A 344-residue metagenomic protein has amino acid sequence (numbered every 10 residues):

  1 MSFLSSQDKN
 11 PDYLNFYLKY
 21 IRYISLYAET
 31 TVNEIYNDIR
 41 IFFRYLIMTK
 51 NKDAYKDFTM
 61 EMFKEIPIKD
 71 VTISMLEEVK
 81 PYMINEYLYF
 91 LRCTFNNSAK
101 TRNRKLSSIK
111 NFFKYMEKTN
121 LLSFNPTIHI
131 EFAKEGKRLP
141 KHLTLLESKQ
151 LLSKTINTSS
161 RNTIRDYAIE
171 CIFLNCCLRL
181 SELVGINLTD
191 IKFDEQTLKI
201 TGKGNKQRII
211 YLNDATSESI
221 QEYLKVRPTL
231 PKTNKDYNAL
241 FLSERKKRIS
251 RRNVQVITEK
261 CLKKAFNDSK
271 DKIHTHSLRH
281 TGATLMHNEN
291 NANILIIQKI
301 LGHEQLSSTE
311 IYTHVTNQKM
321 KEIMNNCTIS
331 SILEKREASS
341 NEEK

Functional and structural regions predicted by a protein language model:
M1-K344: Conserved catalytic core of the tyrosine transesterase superfamily
